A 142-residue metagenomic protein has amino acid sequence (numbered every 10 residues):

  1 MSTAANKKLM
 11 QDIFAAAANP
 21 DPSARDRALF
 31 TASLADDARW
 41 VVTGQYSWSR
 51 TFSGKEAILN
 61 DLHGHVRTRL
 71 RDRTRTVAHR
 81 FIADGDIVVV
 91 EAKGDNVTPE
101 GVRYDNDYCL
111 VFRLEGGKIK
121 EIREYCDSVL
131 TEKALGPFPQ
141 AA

Functional and structural regions predicted by a protein language model:
M1-D36, F138-A142: Short, low-complexity N-terminal intrinsically disordered segments enriched in polar/charged residues
S2-A5, H63-A142: A beta-strand edge to alpha-helix "cap/lid" segment located at domain peripheries
M10, D26-L34, A38, G54 (+4 more regions): Hydrophobic pocket/interface hotspot
T31-G85: A solvent-exposed, acidic/Ser-Thr-rich amphipathic alpha-helical stretch
